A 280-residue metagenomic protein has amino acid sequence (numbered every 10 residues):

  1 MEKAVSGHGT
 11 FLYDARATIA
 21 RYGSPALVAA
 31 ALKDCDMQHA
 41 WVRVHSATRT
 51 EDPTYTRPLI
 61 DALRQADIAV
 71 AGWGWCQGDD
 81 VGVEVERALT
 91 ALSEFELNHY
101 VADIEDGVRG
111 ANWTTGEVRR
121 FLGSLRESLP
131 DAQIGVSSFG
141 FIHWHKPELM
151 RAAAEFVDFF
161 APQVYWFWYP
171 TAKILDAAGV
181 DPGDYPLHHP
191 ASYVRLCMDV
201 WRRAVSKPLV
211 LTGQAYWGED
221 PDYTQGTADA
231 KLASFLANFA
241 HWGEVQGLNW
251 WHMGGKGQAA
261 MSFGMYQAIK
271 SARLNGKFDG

Functional and structural regions predicted by a protein language model:
M1-S46, A71-Q77, D131, G135 (+1 more regions): Boundary/entry segment of secreted carbohydrate-active catalytic domains
G7-L12, A17-R21, T54-D61, A69-A111: Active-site-adjacent "subsite" loops/lids of carbohydrate-active enzymes
T10-A15, I68-V81, V118-P147, P162 (+2 more regions): Aromatic-lined carbohydrate-recognition surfaces of secreted/lumenal glycan-active proteins
D14-D34, D80-E94, I142-A153, T224-H241: Short, acidic/polar
D34-T48, R87-E117, V245-W250: Active-site groove signature of glycoside hydrolases
V42, F95-V108, H145-P190, W251-K256: Aromatic- and acid-rich polysaccharide-binding/catalytic face of secreted or lumenal carbohydrate-active enzymes
V42-W75, G110-V136, Y185-H189: Aromatic-lined substrate-binding rim segments of carbohydrate-active enzymes
W168, K207-G280: Substrate-binding cleft of secreted/luminal carbohydrate-active enzymes
